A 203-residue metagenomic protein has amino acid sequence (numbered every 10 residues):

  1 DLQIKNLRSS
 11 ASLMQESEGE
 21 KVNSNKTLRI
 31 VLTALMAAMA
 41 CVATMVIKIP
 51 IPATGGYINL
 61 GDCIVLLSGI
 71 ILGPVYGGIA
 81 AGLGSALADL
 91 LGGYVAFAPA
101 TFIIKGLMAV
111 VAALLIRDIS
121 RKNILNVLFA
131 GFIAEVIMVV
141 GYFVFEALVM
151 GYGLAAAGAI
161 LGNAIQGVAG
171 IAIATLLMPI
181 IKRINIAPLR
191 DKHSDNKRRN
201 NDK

Functional and structural regions predicted by a protein language model:
L7-K203: Loop-helix junctions at membrane interfaces
